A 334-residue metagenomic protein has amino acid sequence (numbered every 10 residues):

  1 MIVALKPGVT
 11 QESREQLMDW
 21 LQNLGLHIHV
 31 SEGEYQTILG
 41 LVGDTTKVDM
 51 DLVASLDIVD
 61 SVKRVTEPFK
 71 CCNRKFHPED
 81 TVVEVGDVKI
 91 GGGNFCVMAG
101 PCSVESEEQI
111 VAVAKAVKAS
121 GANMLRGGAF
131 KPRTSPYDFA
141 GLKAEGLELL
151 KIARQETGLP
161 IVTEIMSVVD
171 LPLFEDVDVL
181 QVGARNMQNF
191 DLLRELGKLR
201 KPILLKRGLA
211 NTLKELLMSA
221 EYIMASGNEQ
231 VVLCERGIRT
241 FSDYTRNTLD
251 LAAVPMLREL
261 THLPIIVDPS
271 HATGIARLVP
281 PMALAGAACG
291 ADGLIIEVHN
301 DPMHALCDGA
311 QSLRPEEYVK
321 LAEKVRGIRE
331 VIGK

Functional and structural regions predicted by a protein language model:
M1-V97: Non-catalytic terminal accessory/regulatory regions of metabolic enzymes
K6, L142, G158-V169, D178-D191 (+3 more regions): Catalytic beta/alpha-barrel core
G8, F95-A112, P136-A140, P160-E164 (+3 more regions): Active-site mouth loops of central-metabolism enzymes
V83-C102, R133-P136, R258-V267: N-terminal small/glycine-rich loop or linker at the start of catalytic domains across soluble metabolic enzymes
V85, L199-V298: Catalytic alpha/beta core domains of metabolic enzymes, predominantly
C96-P101, N123-G127, I161-T163, L180-V182 (+4 more regions): Hydrophobic faces of well-ordered beta-strands that scaffold small-molecule active sites in alpha/beta enzyme cores
R126-A144, N300-S312: Glycine-rich, proline-tolerant flexible connector loops at the mouths of alpha/beta enzymes
F139-T163, E195-P202, L251-I265, Q311-G333: Alpha-helix-loop-beta-strand connector modules within alpha/beta enzyme cores
